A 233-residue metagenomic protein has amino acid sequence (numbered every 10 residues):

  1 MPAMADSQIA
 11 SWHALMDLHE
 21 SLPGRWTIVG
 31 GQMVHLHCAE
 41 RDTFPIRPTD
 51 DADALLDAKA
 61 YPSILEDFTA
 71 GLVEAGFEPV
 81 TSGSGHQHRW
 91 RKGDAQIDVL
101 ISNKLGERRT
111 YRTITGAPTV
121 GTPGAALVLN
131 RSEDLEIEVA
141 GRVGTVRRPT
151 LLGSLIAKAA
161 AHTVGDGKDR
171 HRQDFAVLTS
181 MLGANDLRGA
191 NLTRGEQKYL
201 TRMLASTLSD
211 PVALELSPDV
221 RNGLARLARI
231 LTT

Functional and structural regions predicted by a protein language model:
M1-T233: Compositionally biased terminal segments of proteins
